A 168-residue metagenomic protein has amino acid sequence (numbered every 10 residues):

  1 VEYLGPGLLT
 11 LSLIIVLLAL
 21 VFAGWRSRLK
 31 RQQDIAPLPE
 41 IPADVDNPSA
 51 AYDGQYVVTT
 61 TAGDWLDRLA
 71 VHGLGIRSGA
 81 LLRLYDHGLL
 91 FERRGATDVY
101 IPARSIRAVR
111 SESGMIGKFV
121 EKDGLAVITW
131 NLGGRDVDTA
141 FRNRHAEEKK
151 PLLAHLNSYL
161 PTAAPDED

Functional and structural regions predicted by a protein language model:
V1, P37-D44, A163-D168: Actinobacteria-biased recognition of intrinsically disordered, low-complexity terminal regions
V1-L11: Feature marks short, highly hydrophobic, charge-poor N-terminal signal-anchor/signal peptide-like helices that anchor
I15-A19: Alpha-helical transmembrane segments
V21-L82: Anionic N-terminal interaction surfaces
S27, V109-D168: Acidic, Ser/Thr- and proline-rich intrinsically disordered linker/docking segments of eukaryotic scaffolds
D64-W65, F91, T97-V99, G133-T139: Short, surface-exposed beta-strand/loop "edge" segments at domain boundaries and coil↔beta transitions
L74-I76, E92, E121: Short solvent-exposed loop/turn micro-motifs enriched in small/polar/acidic residues
A80-I116: Phosphoinositide-binding peripheral membrane targeting modules
